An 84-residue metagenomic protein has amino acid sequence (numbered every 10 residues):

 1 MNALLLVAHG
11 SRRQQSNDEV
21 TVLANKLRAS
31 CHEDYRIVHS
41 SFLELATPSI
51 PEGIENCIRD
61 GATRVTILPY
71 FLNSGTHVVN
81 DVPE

Functional and structural regions predicted by a protein language model:
M1-E84: Active-site-proximal alpha-helix that buttresses catalytic centers in soluble enzyme cores
